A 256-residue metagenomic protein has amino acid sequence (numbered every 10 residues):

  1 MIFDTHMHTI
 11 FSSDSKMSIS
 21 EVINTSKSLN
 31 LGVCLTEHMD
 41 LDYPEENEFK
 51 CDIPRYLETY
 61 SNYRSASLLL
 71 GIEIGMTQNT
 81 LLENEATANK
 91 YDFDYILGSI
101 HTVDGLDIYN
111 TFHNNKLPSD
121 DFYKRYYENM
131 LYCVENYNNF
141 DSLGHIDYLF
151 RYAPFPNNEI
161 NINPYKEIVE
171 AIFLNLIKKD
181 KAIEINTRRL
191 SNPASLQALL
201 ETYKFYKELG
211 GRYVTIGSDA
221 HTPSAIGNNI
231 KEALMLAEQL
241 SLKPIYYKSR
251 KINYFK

Functional and structural regions predicted by a protein language model:
M1-Q78, K90, D94, Y152 (+5 more regions): An N-terminally biased module of ancient metal coordination in phosphate/nucleic-acid-related enzymes
H6, S26, I96, L143-H145 (+3 more regions): Conserved, mostly hydrophobic/aromatic
G32, S67, A182, R212-Y213 (+1 more regions): Residue-level detector of anion-binding/catalytic polar loops
V33-H38, S142-H145, E184-N186: Short beta-strand segments at enzyme active-site cores
N47-K178: Extended substrate/RNA-proximal surfaces in nucleic-acid metabolism proteins
P164-I226: Active-site-adjacent C-terminal substructures of enzyme catalytic domains
L240-K243, K251-K256: C-terminal regulatory/interaction regions
